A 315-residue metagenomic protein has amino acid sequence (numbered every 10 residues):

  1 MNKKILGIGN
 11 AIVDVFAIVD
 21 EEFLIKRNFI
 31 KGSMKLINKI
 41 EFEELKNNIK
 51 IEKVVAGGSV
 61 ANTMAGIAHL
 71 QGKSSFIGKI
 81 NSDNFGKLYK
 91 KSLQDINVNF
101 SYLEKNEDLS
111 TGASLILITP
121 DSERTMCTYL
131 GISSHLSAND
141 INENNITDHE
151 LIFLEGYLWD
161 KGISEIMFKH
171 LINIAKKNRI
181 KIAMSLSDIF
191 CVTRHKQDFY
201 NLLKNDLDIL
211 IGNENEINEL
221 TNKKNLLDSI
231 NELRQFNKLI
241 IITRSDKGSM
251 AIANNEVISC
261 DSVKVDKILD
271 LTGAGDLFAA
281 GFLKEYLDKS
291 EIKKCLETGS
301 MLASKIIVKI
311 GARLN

Functional and structural regions predicted by a protein language model:
M1-I77, K87: Glycine-rich phosphate/adenosyl-contacting loop at the front of the ribokinase-like
M1-L6, A11, L24-S33, N48 (+3 more regions): Conserved phosphate-binding/catalytic region of the ribokinase-like
S74, F100, I182-A183, I240: Hydrophobic beta-strand scaffold residues
S92-L109: A glycine-rich helix N-cap at a beta->alpha junction
S101, K105, I116-G162: Conserved phosphate-binding/catalytic loop of the ribokinase/pfkB sugar-kinase fold
N145-T147, L203-K204, R234: A short, aliphatic-rich alpha-helical micro-motif
L151-D228, K247-S249: Conserved beta-alpha-beta core of the PfkB/ribokinase-like small-molecule kinase fold
